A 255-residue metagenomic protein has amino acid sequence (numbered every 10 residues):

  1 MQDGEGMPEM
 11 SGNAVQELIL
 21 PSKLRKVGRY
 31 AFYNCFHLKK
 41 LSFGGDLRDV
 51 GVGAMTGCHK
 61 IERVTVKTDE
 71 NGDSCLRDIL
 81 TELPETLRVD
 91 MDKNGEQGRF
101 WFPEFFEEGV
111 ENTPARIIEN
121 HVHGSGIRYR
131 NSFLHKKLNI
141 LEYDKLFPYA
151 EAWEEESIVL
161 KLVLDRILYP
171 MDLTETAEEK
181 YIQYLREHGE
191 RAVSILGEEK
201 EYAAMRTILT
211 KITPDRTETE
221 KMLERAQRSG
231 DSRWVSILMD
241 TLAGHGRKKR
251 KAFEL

Functional and structural regions predicted by a protein language model:
M1-K26, F36-D49, H59-C75, T81-L164 (+2 more regions): Structural signature of tandem-repeat unit edges
V27-G28, M222: Short, hydrophobic/aromatic alpha-helical segments in well-folded domains
H37, F253-L255: A positional/structural detector of protein chain ends, strongest at the extreme C-terminus and weakly at the extreme
T56-G57, I79-T81, S232-W234: Short low-complexity, flexible loop/linker segments enriched in glycine and/or proline with clustered acidic
L162-Y181, A204, I208: Repeat-mediated protein-protein interaction surfaces in helical alpha-solenoids
L185-F253: Extended alpha-helical scaffolding segments
